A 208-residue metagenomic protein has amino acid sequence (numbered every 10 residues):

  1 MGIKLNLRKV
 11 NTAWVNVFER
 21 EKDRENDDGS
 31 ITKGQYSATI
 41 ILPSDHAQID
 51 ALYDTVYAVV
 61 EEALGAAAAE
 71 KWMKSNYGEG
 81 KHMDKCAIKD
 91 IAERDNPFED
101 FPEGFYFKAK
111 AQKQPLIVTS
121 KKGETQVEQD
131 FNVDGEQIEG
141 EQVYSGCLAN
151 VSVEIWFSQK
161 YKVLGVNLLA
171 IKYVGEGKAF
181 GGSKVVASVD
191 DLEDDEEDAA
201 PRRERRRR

Functional and structural regions predicted by a protein language model:
M1-L7, K178-R208: Acidic, gly/ser/pro-rich intrinsically disordered tails
M1-Q112: OB-fold ssDNA-binding interfaces and closely related basic DNA-contact patches used across DNA replication/repair
I41-D45, W156, V174: Solvent-exposed residues in well-ordered beta-strands and their adjoining turns, especially edge/terminal strands
D54-V59, K122-Q126, G182-D194: Short intrinsically disordered coil segments
F107-Q137: Glycine-aromatic-enriched beta-strand/loop faces of beta-sandwich-type recognition domains, especially lectin-like
E128-L148, W156-G165: Exposed beta-sheet edge/beta-hairpin loop segments within beta-rich domains
K160-A179: OB-fold/S1-family single-stranded nucleic acid-binding modules
